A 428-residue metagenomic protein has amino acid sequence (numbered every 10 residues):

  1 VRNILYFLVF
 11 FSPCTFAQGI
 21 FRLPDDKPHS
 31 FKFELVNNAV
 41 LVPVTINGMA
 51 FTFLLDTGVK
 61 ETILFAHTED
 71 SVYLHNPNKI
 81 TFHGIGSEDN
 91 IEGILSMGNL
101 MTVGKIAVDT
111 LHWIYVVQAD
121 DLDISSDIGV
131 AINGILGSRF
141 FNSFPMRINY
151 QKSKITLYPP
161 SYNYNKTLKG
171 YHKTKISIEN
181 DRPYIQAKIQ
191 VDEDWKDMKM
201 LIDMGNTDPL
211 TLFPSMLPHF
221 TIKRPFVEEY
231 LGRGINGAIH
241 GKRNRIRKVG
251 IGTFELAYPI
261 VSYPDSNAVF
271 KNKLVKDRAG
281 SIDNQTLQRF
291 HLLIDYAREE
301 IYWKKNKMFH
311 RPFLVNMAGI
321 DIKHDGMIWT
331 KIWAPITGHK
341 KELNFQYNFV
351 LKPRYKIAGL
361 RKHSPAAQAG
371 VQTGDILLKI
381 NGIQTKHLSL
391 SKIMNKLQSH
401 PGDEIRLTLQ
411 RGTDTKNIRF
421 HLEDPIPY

Functional and structural regions predicted by a protein language model:
V1-R22: Bacterial Sec-dependent N-terminal signal peptides
A17-Y428: Pepsin/retropepsin-fold aspartyl endopeptidases
